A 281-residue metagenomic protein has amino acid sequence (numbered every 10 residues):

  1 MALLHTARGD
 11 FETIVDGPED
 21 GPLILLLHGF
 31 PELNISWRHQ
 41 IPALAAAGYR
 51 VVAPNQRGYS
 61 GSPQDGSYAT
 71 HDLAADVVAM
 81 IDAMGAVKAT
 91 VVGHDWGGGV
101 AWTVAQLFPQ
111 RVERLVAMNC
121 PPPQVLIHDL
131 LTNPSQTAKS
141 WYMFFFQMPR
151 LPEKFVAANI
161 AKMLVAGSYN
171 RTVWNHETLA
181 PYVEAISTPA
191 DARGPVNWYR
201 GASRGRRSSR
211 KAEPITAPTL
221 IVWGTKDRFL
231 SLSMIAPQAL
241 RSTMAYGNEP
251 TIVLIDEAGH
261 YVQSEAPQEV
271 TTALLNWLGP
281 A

Functional and structural regions predicted by a protein language model:
A2, G9-T13, L23, V52 (+4 more regions): Flexible "cap/lid" subdomain of the alpha/beta-hydrolase fold that forms the substrate-access gate
V15-G61: Conserved HGGG/HGGXW glycine-rich cap/lid loop of the alpha/beta-hydrolase fold
L33-N34, G99, A258-G259: A short, glycine- and basic residue-enriched loop/turn that sits immediately adjacent to a domain's principal
S36, D76, G194, E269 (+1 more regions): Charged catalytic carboxylate motif
R38, W102-Q106, T271: Short, hydrophobic alpha-helix immediately C-terminal to the catalytic nucleophile
A258-P267, T271: Catalytic histidine-centered segment of alpha/beta-hydrolase-like enzymes
